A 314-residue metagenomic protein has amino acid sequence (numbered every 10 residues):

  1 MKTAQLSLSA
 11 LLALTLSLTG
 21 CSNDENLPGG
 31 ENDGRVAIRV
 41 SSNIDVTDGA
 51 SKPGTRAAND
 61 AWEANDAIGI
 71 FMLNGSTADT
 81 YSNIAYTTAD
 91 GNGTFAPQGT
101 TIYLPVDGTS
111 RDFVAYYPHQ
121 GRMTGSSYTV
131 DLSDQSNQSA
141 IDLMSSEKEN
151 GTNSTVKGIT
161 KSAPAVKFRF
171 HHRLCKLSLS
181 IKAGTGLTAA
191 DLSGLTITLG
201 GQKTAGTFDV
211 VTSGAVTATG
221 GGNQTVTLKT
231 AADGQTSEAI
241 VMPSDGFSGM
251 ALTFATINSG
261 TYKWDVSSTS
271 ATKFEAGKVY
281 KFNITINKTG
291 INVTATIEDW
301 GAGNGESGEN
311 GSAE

Functional and structural regions predicted by a protein language model:
K2-E314: Sec-type signal peptide cleavage vicinity
